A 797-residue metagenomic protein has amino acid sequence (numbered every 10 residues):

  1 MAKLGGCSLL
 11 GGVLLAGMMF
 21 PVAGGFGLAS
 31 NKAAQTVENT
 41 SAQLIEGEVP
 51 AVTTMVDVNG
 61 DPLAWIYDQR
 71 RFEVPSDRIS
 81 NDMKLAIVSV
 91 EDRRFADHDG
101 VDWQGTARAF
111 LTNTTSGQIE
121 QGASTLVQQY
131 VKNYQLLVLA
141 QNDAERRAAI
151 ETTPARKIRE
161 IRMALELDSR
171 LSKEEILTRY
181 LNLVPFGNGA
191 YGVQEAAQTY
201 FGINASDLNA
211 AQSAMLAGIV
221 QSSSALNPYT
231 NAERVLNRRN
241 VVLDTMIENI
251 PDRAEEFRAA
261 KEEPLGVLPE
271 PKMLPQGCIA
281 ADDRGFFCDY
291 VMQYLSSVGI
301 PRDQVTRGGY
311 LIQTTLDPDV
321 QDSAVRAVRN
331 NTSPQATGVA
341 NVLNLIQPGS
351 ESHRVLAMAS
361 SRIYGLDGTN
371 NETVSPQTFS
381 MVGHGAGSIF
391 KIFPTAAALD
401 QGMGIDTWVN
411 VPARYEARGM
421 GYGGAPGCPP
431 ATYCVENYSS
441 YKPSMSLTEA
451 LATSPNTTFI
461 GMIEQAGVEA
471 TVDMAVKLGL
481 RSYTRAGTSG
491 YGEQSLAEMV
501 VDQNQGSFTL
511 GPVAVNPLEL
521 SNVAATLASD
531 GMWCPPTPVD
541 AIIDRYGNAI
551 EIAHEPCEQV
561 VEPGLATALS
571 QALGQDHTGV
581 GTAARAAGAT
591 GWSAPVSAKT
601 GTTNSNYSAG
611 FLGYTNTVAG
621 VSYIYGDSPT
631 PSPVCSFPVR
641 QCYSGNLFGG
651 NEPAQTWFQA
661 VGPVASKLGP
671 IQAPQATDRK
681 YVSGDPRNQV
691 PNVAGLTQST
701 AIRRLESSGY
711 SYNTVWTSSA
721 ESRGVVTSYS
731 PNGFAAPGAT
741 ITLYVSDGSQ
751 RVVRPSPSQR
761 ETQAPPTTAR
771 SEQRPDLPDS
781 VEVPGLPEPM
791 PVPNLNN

Functional and structural regions predicted by a protein language model:
M1-T54: N-terminal type II signal-anchor transmembrane helix that functions as the membrane-insertion/stop-transfer segment
A33-K84: Terminal hydrophobic membrane-targeting helix
N59-F72, E195-T199, S224-P228, R302-G308 (+7 more regions): Short pre-catalytic segments that frame enzyme active sites
P75-L126, Y191-Q194, F201: Flexible, acidic/glycine-enriched loop-and-adjacent beta/alpha segments that face the extracytoplasmic/periplasmic side
S89-D102, S116-I119, L167-K173, P185-A190 (+13 more regions): Bacterial peptidoglycan biogenesis and beta-lactam-recognition machinery
A123-T315, R481, S489-A497, G506-L510 (+1 more regions): Non-catalytic, structured segments within soluble enzyme domains
Y310, T314-A336, V342-L345, M358-S360 (+5 more regions): A penicillin-recognizing enzyme superfamily signal
K667-N797: Ligand-recognition elements built from short beta-strands and adjacent flexible loops
